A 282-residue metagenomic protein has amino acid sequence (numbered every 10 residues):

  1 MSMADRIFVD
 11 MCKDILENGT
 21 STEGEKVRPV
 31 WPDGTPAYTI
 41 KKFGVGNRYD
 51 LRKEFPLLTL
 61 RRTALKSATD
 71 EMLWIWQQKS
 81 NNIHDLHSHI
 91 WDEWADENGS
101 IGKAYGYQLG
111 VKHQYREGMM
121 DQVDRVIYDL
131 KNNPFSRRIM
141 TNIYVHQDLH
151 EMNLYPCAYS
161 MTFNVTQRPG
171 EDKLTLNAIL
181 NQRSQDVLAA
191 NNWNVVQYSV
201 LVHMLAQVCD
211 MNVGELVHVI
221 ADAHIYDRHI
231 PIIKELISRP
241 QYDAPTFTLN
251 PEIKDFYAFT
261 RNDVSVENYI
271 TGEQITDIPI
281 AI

Functional and structural regions predicted by a protein language model:
M1-I282: Terminal, non-catalytic protein-protein interaction segments that mediate quaternary/complex assembly
